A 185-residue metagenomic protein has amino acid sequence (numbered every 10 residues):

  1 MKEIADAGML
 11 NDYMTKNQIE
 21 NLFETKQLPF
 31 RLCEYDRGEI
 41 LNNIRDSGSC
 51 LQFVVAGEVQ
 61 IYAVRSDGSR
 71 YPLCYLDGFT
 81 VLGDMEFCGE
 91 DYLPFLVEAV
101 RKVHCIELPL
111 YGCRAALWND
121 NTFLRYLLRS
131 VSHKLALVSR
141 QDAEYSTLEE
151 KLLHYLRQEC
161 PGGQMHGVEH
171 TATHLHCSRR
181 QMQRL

Functional and structural regions predicted by a protein language model:
M1-R37, V81-L82, E86-F87: Cyclic nucleotide-binding regulatory module and flanking cytosolic helices
Q27-L28, D46-G48: Short, small/polar residue-rich loop motifs at catalytic or cofactor-binding pockets
D36, V55-A56, D77, R101: A cytosolic small-molecule/anion-sensing beta-strand core signal
I40-D46: Short phosphate-coordinating micro-motif centered on Lys-Gly-acidic
S49-Y62, D67, G78-F79: Glycine- and acidic-residue-biased ligand/ion/polar-headgroup-sensing regions
P72-R129: Cyclic-nucleotide recognition modules
L117-R180: Polybasic "coupling" helices that flank or enter modular domains
